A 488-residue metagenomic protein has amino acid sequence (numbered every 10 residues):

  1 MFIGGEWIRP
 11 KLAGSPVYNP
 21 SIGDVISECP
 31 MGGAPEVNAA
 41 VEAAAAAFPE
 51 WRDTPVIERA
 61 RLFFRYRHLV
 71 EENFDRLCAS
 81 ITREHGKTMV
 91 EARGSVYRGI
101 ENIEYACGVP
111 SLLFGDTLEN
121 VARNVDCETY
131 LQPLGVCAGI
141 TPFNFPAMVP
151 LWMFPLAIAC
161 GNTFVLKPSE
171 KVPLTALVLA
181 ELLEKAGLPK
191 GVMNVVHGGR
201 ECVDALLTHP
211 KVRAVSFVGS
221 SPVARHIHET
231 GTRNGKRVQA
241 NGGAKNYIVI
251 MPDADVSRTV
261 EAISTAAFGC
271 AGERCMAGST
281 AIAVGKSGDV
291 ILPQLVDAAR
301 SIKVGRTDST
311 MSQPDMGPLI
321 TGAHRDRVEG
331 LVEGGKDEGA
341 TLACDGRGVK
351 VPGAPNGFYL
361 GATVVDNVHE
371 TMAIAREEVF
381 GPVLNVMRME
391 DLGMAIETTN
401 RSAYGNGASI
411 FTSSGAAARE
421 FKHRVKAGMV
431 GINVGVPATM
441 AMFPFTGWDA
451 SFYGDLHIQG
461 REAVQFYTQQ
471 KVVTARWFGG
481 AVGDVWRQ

Functional and structural regions predicted by a protein language model:
M1-I22: Hydrophobic face of amphipathic alpha-helices that form TPR/SEL1-like repeat modules and related alpha-solenoid
G23, R59, I81, I103 (+9 more regions): Residue-level signal for inorganic ion chemistry
G23-L113, N124: Glycine-rich loop-to-alpha-helix module at the N-terminal edge of alpha/beta enzyme cores
D24-S27, L188, V212, V249 (+3 more regions): Conserved C-terminal structural/oligomerization subdomain of aldehyde/semialdehyde dehydrogenase
V25-G32, A47-D53, G139, I248-M251 (+5 more regions): Short, well-ordered beta-strand elements within core beta-sheets of diverse protein domains
F48, R52, R67-F74, C78 (+17 more regions): Structural signal for hydrophobic packing residues in well-ordered secondary-structure cores of soluble enzyme domains
G115-R258, Q313, M389, G454: Rossmann-like NAD(P) dinucleotide-binding subdomain of oxidoreductase/dehydrogenase enzymes
G187, P222-H369, G393, E397-T398 (+2 more regions): ALDH superfamily catalytic-core signature
